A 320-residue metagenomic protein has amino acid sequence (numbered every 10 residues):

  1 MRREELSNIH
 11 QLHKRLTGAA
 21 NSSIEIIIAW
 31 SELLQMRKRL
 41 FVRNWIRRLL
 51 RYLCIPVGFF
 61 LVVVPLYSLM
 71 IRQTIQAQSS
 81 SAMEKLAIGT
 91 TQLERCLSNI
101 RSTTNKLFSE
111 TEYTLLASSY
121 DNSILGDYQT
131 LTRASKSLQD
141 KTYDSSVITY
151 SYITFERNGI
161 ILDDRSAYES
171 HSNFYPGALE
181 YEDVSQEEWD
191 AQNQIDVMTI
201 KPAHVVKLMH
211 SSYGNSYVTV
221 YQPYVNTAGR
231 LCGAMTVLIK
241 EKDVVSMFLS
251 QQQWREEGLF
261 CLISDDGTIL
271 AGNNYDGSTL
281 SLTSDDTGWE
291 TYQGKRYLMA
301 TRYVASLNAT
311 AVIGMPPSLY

Functional and structural regions predicted by a protein language model:
M1-P65, L69, Q78-S79: Positive-inside N-terminal membrane-insertion signal
F41-N122: Juxtamembrane extracytoplasmic/periplasmic/luminal helical "stalk" adjacent to the first N-terminal
S98-R133, T154-G159, S166-H171: Extracellular/periplasmic ligand-binding regions of membrane signal-transduction receptors
L125-K136, A167-L208, Q253-E257, T268-Y292: Extracytoplasmic/periplasmic sensor domains and loops in membrane signaling proteins
A134-S145, A228-A271, G277: Solvent-exposed, extracytoplasmic
Y143-V147, F155-L238: Extracytoplasmic/periplasmic ligand-binding sensor regions of membrane-associated signaling proteins
V225, V237-F248, A305-L307, I313-Y320: Helix-start (N-cap) segments at beta->loop->alpha junctions that couple sensory/regulatory domains to adjoining helices
E256-L259, D265-D266, N274-Y320: Extracellular/periplasmic juxtamembrane segments that couple receptor/chemosensory ectodomains to their
